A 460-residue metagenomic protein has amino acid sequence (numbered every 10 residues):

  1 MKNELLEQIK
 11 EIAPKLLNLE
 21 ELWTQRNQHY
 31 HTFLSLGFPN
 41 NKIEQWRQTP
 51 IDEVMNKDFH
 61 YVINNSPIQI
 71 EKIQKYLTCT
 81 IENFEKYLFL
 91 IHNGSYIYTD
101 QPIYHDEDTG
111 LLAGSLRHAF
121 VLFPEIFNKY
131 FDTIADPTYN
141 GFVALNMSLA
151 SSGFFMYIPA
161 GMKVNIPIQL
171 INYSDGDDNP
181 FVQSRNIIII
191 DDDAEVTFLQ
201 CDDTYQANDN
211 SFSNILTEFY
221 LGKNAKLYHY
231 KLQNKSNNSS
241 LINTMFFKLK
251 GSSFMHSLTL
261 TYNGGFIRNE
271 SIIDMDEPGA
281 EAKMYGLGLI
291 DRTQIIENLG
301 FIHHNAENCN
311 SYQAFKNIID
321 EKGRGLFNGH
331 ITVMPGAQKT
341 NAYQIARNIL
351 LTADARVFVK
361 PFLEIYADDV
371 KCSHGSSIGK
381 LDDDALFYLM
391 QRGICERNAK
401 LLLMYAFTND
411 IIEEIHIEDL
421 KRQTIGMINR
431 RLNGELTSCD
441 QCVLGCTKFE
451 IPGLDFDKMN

Functional and structural regions predicted by a protein language model:
M1-A144, A314-N317: N-terminal amphipathic, basic helical "cap/leader" segment at the start of enzyme domains
Y104-D108, L112-L116, V121-F387, Q391-I394 (+1 more regions): Conserved beta-strand/loop scaffold segments within soluble protein domains that form the structured core and edges
A399: Extracellular glycan-modifying ectodomains
